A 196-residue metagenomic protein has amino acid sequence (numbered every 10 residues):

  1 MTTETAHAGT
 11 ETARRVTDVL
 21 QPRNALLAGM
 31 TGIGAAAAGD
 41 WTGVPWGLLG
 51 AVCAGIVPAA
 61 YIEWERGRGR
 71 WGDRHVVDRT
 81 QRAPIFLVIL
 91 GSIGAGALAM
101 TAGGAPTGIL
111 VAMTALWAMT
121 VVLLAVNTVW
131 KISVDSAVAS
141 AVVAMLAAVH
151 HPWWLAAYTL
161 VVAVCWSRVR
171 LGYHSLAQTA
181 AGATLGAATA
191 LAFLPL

Functional and structural regions predicted by a protein language model:
M1-R15: Short, Lys/Arg-rich, polar N-terminal cytosolic tail immediately upstream of the first transmembrane signal-anchor
R14, G72-V88: Juxtamembrane helix-capping/reentrant segments at transmembrane boundaries
V16-A37: The first (N-terminal) embedded transmembrane alpha-helix
A25-G29, F86-L98, A137-S140, L185-G186: Core segments of transmembrane alpha-helices that mediate helix-helix packing or line hydrophobic substrate/ligand
T31-L48, A97-V111, L146-L155, L191-L196: Helix-coil boundary and interhelical linker segments in multi-pass alpha-helical membrane proteins
T42-I56, D78-T80, A183: Loop-to-helix transition at the N-terminal end of transmembrane alpha-helices
P58-G69: Membrane-water interface of transmembrane alpha-helices
I109-L196: Membrane-embedded catalytic cores of phosphoryl/pyrophosphoryl-handling enzymes
